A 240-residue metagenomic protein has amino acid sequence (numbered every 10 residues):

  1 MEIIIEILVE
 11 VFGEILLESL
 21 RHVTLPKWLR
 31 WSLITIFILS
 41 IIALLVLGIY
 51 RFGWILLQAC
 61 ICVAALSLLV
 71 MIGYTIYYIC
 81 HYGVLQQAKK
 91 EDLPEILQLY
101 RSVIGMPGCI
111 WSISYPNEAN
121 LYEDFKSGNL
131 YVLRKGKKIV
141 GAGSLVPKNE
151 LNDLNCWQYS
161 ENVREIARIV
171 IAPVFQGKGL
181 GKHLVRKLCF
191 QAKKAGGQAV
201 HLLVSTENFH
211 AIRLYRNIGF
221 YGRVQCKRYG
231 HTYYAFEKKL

Functional and structural regions predicted by a protein language model:
I7-K27: Membrane-helix boundary/interface segments in integral membrane proteins
V46-A59: Membrane-interfacial hairpin junctions
V84-Q98: A short beta-loop-alpha structural element at the N-terminal edge of CoA-dependent acyl/N-acetyltransferase catalytic
V103-A172, V185, Q191: Acetyl-CoA-dependent GNAT
I171, G177-A192, R213-N217: Conserved acetyl-CoA-binding loop-helix of GNAT-fold acetyltransferases
Q176, L202-I212, K227-T232: Conserved beta-strand-loop-alpha-helix junction that forms the acyl-donor binding cleft
V185, A192-L203: Conserved GNAT acetyl-CoA-binding A-motif
R216-V224: Conserved acetyl-CoA-binding loop of GNAT-fold acetyltransferases
